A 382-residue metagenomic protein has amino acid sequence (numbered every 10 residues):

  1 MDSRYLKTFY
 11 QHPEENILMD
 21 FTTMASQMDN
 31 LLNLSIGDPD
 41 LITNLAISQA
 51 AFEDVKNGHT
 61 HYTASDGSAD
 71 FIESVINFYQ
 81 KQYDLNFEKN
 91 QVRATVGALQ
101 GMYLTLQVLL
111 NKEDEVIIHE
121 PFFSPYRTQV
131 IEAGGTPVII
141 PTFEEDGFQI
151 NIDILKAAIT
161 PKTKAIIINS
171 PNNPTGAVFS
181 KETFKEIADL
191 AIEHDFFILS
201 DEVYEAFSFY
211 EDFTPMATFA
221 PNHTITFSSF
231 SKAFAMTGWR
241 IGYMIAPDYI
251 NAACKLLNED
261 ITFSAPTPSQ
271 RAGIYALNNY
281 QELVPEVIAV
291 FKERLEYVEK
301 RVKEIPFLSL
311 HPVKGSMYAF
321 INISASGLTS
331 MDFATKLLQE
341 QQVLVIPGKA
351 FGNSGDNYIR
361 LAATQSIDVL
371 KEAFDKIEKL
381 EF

Functional and structural regions predicted by a protein language model:
D2-R4, Q11-E14, M24-M28, L32 (+2 more regions): PLP-dependent class I/II
S35, I42, K56-S65, A69: Phosphate/diphosphate ligand-binding glycine-rich loop within oxidoreductases
Y62-T95: Conserved N-terminal alpha-helix of the aminotransferase class I/II PLP-enzyme fold
